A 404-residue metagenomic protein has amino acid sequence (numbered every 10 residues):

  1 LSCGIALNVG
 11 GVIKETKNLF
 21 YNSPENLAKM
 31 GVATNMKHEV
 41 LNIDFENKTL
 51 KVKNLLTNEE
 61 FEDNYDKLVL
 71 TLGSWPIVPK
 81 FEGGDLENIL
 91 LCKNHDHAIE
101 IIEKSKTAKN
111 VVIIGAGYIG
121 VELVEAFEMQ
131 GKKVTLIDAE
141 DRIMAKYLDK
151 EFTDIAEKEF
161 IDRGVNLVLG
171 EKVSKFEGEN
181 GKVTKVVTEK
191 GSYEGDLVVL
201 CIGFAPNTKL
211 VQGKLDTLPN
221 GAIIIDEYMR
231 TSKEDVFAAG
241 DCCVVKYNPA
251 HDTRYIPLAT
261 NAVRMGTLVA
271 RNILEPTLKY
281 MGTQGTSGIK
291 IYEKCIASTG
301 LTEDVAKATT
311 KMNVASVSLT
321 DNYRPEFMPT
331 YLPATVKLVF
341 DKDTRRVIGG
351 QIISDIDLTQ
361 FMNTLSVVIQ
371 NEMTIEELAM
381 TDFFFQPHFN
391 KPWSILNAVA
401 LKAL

Functional and structural regions predicted by a protein language model:
L1-A33, K37, Y118, A126-L148: Beta1-alpha1 glycine-rich phosphate/pyrophosphate-binding loop at the start of Rossmann-like nucleotide-binding domains
L1-V32, D44-N47, E59-F61, L70 (+4 more regions): Glycine-rich flavin
G31-L56, D63, Q130-I225: A Rossmann-like FAD-binding core segment of flavoenzymes
D85-K106, N180-K185, S192-R271, V368: FAD-site-proximal beta/loop scaffold in flavoenzymes
K93-N94, I114-I119: Glycine-rich Rossmann-fold phosphate-binding loop(s) that bind the pyrophosphate of adenine dinucleotide cofactors
I202, K294-T299, A308-L404: Flexible, glycine-rich terminal cap/loop adjacent to redox cofactors in electron-transfer oxidoreductases
I225, A239-D304, P387-L404: A conserved FAD-binding loop/helix module that cradles the flavin
